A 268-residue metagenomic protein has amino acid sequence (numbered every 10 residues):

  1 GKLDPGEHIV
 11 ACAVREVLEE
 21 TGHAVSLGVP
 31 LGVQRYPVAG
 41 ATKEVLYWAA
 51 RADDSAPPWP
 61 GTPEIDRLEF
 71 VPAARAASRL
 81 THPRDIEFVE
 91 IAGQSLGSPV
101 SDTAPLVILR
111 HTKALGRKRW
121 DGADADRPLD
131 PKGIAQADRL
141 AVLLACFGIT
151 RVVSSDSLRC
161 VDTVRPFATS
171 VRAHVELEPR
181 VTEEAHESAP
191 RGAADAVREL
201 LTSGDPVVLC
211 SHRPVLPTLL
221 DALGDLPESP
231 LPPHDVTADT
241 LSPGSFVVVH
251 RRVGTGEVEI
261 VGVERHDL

Functional and structural regions predicted by a protein language model:
L3-G6, C12, S101-A189, A194 (+3 more regions): Active-site-proximal alpha-helix that buttresses catalytic centers in soluble enzyme cores
L3-V29, Q34-E87: Unchanged
K43-Y47, S242-F246, I260: Short hydrophobic/aromatic beta-strand or adjacent loop that forms the aromatic wall/cage of a ligand/substrate-binding
P72, H111, H212: Short, conserved phosphate/pyrophosphate- and ester-handling motifs at nucleotide-, phospho-/glycolipid
D85-A104: Charged phosphate-binding loop/patch that engages nucleotide di/tri-phosphates or the phosphate backbone of nucleic
P105-V107, T202-P214: Generic beta-sheet signal
H250-G256: Short acidic-glycine loop/turn motifs at beta-strand connectors
V261-L268: Short, solvent-exposed aromatic-acidic interface loops
